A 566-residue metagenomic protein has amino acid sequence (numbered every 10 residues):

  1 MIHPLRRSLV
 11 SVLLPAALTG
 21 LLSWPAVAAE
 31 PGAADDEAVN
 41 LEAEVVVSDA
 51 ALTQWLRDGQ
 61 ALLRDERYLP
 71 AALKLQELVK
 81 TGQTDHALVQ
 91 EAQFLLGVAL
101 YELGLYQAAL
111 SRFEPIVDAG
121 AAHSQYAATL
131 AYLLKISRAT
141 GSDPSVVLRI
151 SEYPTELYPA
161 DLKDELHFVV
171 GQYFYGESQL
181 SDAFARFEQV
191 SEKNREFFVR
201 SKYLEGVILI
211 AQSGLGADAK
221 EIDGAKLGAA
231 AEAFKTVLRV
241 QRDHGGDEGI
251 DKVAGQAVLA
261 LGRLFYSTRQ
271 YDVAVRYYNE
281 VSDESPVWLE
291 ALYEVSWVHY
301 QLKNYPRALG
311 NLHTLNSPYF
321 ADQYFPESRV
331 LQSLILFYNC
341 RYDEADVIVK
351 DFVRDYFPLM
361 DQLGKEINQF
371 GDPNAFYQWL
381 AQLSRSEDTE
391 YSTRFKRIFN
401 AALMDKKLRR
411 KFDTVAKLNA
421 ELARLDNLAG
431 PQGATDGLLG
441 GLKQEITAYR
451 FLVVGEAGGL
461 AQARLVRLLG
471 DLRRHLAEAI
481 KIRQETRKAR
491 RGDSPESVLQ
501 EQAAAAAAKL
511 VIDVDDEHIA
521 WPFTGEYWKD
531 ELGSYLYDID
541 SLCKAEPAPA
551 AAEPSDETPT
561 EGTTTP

Functional and structural regions predicted by a protein language model:
S11-S23: Bacterial N-terminal signal peptides
A28-A92, G104, A127-A128, E165: N-terminal leader/linker segments that initiate helical-solenoid repeat arrays
A29-S48, K74, G104-L105, L133-S137 (+9 more regions): Extracytoplasmic/secretory-pathway proteins
V46, K80-V89, I116-A128, G141-D143 (+8 more regions): Short solvent-exposed coil/turn linkers within tandem alpha-helical repeat scaffolds
A50-E77, E165-E177, G214-A225, L264-Q270: Alpha-helical segment of the N-proximal tetratricopeptide repeat
R57, L95, Y132, L162 (+9 more regions): "A position-specific structural signal for the A-helix of alpha-solenoid helical repeats
A108-I116, D143-E156, L180-V190, A219-V237 (+3 more regions): Alpha-helical repeat scaffolds
